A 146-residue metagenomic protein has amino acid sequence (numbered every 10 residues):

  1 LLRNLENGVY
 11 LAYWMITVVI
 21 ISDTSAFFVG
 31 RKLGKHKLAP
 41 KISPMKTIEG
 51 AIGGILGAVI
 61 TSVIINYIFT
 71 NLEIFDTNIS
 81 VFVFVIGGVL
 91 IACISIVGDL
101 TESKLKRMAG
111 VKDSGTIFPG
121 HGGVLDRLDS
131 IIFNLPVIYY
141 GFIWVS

Functional and structural regions predicted by a protein language model:
L1-V63, Y67-F133: Interhelical loop and helix-boundary elements at the membrane-water interface of polytopic inner-membrane proteins
Y139-S146: Juxtamembrane boundary at the C-terminal end of a transmembrane helix
